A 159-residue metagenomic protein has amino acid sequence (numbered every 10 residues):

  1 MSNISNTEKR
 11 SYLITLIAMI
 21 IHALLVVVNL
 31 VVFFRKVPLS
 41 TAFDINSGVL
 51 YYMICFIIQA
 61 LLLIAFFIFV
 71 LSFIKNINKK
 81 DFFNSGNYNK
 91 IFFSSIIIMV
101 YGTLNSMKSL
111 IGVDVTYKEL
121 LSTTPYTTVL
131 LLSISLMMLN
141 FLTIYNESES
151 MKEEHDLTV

Functional and structural regions predicted by a protein language model:
M1-N29: Cytosolic juxtamembrane helix and N-cap/initiation of the first transmembrane helix
L24-L30, F34, F67-L71, V100 (+3 more regions): Alpha-helical transmembrane segments of polytopic integral membrane proteins, especially the permease/helical cores
V27-T41, K108-I111: Membrane-helix interface motif
T41-L63: Membrane-helix boundary elements
I64-S85: Membrane-helix interface/capping segments
F92-S109: Hydrophobic alpha-helical membrane segments
L120-M137: Individual transmembrane alpha-helices with interfacial aromatic-anchor signatures
E153-V159: Short cytosolic juxtamembrane segments of multi-pass membrane proteins
